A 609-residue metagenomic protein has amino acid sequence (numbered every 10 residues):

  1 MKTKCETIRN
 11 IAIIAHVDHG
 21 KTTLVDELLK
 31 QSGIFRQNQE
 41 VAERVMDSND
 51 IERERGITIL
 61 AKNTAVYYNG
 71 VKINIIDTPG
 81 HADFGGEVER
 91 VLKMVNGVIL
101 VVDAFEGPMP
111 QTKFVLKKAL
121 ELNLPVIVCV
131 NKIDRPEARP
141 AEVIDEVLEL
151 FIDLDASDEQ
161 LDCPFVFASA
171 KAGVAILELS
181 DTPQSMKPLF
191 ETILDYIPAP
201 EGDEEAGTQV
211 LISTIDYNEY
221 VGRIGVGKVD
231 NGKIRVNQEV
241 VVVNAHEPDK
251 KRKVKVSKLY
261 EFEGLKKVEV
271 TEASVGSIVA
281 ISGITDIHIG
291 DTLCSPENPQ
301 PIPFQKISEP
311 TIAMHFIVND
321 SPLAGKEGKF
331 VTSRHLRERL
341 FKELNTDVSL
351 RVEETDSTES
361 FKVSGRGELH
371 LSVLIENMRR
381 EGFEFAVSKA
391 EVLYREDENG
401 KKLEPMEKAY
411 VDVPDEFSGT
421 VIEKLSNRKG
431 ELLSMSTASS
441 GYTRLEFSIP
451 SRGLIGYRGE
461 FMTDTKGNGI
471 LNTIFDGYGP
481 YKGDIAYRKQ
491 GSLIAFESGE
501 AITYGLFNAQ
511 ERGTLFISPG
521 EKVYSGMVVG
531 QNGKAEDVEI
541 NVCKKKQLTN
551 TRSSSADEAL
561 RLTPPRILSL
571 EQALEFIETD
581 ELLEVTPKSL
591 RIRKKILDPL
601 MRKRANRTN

Functional and structural regions predicted by a protein language model:
M1-N609: Structural and coupling elements of P-loop NTPases
